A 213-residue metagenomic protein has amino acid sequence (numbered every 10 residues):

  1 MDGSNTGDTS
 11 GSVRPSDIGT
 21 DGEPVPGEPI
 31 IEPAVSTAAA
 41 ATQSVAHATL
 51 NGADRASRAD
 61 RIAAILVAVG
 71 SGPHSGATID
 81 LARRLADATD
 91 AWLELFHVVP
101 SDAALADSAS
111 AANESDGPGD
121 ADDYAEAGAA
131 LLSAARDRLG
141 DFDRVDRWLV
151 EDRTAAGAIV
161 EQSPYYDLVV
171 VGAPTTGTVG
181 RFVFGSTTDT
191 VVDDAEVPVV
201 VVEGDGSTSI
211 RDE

Functional and structural regions predicted by a protein language model:
M1-G52, Y165-E213: Gly/Ser-rich helix-loop-strand patches that form or flank binding pockets for ribonucleotide-derived cofactors
R55-A111: Small/aliphatic-rich secondary-structure junction motif
H74, A155, G177-V179: Short glycine-rich, flexible loops that bind phosphorylated cofactors or substrates
T78, L105-A109, A158-E161, F182 (+1 more regions): Short, well-ordered secondary-structure micro-motifs
L81, A127-A135: Short, solvent-exposed amphipathic alpha-helices that sit in or adjacent to ligand/effector-binding or catalytic
S101, T154-I159, T187: Short acidic active-site motifs
S115-A130: A short acidic, glycine-rich active-site loop that binds or catalyzes chemistry on phosphate/adenosine moieties
